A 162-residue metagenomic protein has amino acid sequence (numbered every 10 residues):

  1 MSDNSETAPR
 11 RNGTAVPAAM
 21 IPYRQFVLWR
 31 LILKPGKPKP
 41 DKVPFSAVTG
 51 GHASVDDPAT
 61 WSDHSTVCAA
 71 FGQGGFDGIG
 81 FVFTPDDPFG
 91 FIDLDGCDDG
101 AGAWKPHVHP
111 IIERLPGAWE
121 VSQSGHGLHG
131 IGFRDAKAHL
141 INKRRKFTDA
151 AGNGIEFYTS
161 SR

Functional and structural regions predicted by a protein language model:
M1-R162: Conserved phosphate/metal-binding and DNA-contacting active-site motifs used in DNA phosphodiester-bond processing
